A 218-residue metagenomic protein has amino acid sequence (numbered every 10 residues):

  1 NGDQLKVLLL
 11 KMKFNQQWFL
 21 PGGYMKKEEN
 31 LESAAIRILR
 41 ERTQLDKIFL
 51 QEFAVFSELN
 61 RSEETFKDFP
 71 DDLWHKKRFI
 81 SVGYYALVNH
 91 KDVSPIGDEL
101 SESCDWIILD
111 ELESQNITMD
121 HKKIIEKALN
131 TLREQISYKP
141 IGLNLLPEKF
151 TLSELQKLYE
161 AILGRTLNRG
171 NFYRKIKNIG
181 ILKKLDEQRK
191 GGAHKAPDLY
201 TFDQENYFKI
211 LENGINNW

Functional and structural regions predicted by a protein language model:
N1-F19: N-terminal strand-loop-strand
K6, S33-I36, E41-V93, R133-G142 (+1 more regions): Active-site segment of metal-dependent pyrophosphate-handling enzymes, primarily the Nudix hydrolase catalytic core
K11, W18, N130-I141, L152: A eukaryotic nuclear recognition-module signature that targets compact all-alpha binding cores
L20-E28, N144-L145: Short histidine-centered catalytic/ligand-binding loop motif
I80, K184-W218: Long, intrinsically disordered, low-complexity Ser/Thr/Pro-rich regulatory/activation regions of nuclear proteins
V82-H90, P95-L132, P147-S153, F172-K175 (+1 more regions): NUDIX/MutT-family hydrolases
K157-T166: Short helix-coil junctions and helix-kink-helix linkers
T166-K184: Charge-enriched amphipathic alpha-helical scaffolds
